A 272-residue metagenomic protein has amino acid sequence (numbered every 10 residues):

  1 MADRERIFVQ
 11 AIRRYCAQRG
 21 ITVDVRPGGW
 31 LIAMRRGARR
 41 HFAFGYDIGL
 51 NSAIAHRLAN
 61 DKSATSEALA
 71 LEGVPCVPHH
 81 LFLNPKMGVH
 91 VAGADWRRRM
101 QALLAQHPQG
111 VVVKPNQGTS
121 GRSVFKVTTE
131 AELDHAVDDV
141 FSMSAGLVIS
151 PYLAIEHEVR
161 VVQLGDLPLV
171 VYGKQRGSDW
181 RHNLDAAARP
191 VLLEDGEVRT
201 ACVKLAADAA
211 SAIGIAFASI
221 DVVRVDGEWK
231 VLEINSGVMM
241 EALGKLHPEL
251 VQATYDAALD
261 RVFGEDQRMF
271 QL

Functional and structural regions predicted by a protein language model:
M1-E67, L71, G88-A94: ATP-binding N-terminal substructure of ATP-dependent carboxylate-amine bond-forming enzymes
T22, R160, D221: Short, surface-exposed charged micro-motifs
V25-P27, A154, Q163, R224: Generic beta-strand structural signal
I32-A43, V161-L164, E228-A242: A short beta-strand motif that forms the metal-chelation/ATP-contact edge of phosphoryl-transfer active sites
F44-G45, A55-S150, T200: Active-site nucleotide/adenylate-binding loops and adjacent lid/helix of ATP-dependent enzymes
E130-D138, I149-I213, N235-L259: ATP-dependent carboxylate/phosphate-activation module, predominantly the ATP-grasp catalytic core and closely related
L169-V170, A218, K230-E233: Protein kinase-like catalytic core scaffold
F263-L272: Peripheral (often C-terminal) accessory segments that flank ATP-dependent C-N-forming ligase machineries
